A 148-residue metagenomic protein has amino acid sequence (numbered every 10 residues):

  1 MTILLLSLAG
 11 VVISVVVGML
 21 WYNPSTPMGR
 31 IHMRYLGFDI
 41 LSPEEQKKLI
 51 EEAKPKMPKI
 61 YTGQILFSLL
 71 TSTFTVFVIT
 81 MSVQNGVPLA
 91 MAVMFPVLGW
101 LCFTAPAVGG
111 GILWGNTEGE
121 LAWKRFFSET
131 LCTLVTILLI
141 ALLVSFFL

Functional and structural regions predicted by a protein language model:
M1-L148: Juxtamembrane/disordered regions of integral membrane proteins
